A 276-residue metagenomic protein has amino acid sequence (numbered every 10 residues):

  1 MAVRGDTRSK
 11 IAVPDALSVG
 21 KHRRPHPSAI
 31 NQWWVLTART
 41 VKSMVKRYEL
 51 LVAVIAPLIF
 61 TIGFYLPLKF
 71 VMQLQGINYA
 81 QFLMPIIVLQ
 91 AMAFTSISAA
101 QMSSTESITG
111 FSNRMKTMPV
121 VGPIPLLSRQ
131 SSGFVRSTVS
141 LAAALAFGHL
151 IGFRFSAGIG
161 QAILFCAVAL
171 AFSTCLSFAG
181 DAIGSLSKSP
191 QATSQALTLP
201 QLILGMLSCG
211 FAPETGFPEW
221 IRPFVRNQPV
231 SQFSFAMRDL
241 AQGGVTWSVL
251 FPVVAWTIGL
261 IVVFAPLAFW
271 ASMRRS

Functional and structural regions predicted by a protein language model:
A2-A56: Aromatic- and glycine-rich beta-strand/loop motifs that create alpha-glucan
A2-S18, A241-V245, V254-S276: Junction motif at the cytosolic side of a transmembrane helix
A2-V3, P25-A38, M206, F211-P252: Short hydrophobic, aromatic-rich alpha-helical segments embedded in or entering the lipid bilayer of multi-pass
G20-R23, Y48-E49, M92-I97, S128-R129 (+3 more regions): Short alpha-helical transmembrane interface motifs in multi-pass membrane proteins
V54, I59-F64, A80-I151, F172 (+3 more regions): Hydrophobic alpha-helical transmembrane segments of multi-pass membrane transport proteins
L66-V71, G184-N227, S231: Transmembrane helix segments
P67-Q73, G148-S156, G160, S187-S189 (+4 more regions): Short helix-capping/hinge motifs at transmembrane helix termini and TM-loop junctions
G122-L197, V245-F269: Alpha-helical transmembrane segments and their short interhelical loops
